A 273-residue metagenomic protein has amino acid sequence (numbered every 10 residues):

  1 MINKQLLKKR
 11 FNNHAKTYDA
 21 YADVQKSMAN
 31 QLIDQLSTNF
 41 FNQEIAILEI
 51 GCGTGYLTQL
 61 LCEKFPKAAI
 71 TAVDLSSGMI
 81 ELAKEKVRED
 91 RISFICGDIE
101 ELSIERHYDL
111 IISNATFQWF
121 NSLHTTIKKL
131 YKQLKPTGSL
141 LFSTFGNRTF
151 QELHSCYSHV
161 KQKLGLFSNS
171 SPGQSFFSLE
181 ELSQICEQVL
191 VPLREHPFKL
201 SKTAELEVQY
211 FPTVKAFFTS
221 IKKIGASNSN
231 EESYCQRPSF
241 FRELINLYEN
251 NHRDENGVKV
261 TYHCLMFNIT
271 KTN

Functional and structural regions predicted by a protein language model:
M1-K16: N-terminal, positively charged/glycine-rich alpha-helical extensions of SAM-dependent methyltransferases
D23-Q43: Conserved alpha-helix/loop element of class I SAM-dependent methyltransferases that forms part of the SAM/SAH-binding
L48-L102: Class I SAM-dependent methyltransferase SAM/SAH-binding core
T54-Y56, S201-N273: Conserved Class I S-adenosyl-L-methionine
E100-I111: A short acidic, Gly/Pro-enriched loop at the edge of an enzyme's catalytic core that lines a small-molecule cofactor
L110-L123: A short SAM/SAH-binding and catalytic strip from SAM-dependent methyltransferases
H124-P136: A short glycine-rich, Lys/Arg-flanked "PGG" loop and its adjoining helix->strand segment in the class I
L141-T213, N228-N230: Conserved catalytic/acceptor-binding region of the Class I
